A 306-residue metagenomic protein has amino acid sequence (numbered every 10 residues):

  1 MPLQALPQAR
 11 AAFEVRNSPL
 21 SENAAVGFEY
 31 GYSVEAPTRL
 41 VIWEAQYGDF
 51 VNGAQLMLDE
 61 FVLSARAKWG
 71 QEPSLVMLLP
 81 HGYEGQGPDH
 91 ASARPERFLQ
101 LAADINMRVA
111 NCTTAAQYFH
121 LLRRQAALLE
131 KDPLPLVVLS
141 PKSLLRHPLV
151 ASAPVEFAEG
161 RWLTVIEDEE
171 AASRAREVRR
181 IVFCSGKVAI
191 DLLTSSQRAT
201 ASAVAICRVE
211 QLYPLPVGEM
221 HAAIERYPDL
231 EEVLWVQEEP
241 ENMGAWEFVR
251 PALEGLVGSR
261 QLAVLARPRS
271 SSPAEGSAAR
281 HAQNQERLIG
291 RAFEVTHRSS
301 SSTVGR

Functional and structural regions predicted by a protein language model:
M1-R176, I190: Conserved thiamine diphosphate
Q71, Y83-E96, Q100, K131 (+1 more regions): Thiamine diphosphate
